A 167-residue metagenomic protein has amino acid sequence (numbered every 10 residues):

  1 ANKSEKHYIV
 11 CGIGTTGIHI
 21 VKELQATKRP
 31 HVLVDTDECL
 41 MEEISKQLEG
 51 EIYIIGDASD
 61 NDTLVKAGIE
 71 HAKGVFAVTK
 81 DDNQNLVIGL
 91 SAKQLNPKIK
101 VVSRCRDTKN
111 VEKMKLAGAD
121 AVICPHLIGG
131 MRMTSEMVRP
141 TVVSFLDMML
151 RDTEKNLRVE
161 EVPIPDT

Functional and structural regions predicted by a protein language model:
A1-T167: Cytosolic regulatory regions of ion transport systems
